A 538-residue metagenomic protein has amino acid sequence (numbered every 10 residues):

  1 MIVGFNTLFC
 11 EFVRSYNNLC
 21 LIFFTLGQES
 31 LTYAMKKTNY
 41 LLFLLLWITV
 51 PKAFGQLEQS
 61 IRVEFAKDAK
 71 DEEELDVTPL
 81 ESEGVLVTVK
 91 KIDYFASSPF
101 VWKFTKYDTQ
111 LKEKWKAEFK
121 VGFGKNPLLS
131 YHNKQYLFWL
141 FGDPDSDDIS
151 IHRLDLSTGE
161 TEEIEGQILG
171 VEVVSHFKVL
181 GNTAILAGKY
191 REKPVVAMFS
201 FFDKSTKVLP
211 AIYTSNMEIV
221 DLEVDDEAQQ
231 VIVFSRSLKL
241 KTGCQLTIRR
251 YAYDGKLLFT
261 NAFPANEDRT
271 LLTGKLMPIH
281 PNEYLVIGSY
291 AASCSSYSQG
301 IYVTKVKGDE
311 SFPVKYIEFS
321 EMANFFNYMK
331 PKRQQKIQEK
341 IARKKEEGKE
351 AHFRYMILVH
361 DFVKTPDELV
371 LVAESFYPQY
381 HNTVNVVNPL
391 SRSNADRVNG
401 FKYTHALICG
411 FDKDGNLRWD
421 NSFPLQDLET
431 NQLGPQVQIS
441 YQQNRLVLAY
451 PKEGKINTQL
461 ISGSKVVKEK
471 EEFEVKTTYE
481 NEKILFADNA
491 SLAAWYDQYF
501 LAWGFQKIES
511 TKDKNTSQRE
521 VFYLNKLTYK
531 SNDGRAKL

Functional and structural regions predicted by a protein language model:
M1-S60, L538: Bacterial Sec-dependent N-terminal signal peptides
E64-W102: Beta-strand-rich domains and repeat architectures in extracellular enzymes and scaffolds, especially beta-propellers
A69-V77, G122-Y131, I168-V179, S215-V224 (+3 more regions): Repeated scaffold domains used in trafficking and secretory/extracellular systems, primarily beta-propellers
E83-A96, K134-P144, L180-Y190, A197 (+5 more regions): Short beta-strand elements that form the blades of beta-propeller/WD-repeat-like and other beta-sheet-rich scaffold
V101-T109, I151-S157, M198-F201, Q245-K256 (+4 more regions): Beta-propeller blade signature
K112-D148, T161-V174, T260-T270, F423-D427: Blade-loop segments of beta-propeller domains
A262-T273, E318-Q335, K345, E350-F353 (+2 more regions): Conserved blade-ending motifs and adjacent loop-strand segments that build the rim/top face of beta-propeller domains
V359-Q379, V384-N385, P389-L390, Y403-T404 (+2 more regions): Loop/turn-rich, solvent-exposed surfaces of beta-rich toroidal or solenoidal domains
